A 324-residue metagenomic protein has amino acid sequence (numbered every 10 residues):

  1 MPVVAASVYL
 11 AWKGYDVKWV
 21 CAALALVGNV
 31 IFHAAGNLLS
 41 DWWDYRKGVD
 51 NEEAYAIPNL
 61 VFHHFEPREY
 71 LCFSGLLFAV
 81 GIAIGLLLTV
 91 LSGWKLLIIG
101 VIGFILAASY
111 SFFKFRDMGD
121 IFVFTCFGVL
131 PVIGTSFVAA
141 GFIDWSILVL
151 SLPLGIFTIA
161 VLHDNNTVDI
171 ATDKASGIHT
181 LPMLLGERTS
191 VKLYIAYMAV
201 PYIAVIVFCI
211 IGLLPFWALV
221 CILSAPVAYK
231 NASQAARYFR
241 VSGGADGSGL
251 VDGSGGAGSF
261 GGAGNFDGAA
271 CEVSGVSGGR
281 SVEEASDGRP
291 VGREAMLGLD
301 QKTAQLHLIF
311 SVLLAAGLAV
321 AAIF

Functional and structural regions predicted by a protein language model:
M1-L10, T125-F127, I309-L313: The first (N-terminal) embedded transmembrane alpha-helix
G14-L39, I98-F104, A108, D144-D164: Membrane-embedded alpha-helical segments that form the functional core of polytopic membrane enzymes, especially those
I31-A54, I159-P182, E187: Acidic (Asp/Glu-rich) catalytic motifs at the cytosolic membrane interface
D50-L91, P182-F216, Q301-L313: Multi-pass membrane catalytic core of lipid/isoprenoid biosynthesis enzymes
I57-W145: Intramembrane alpha-helical segments
A108, N231-G255, C271-V273, G278-S311: Interfacial loop-to-transmembrane junctions
V123-S176, R188-V191: Functional transmembrane core segments of multi-pass inner-membrane proteins
A316-F324: Juxtamembrane boundary at the C-terminal end of a transmembrane helix
